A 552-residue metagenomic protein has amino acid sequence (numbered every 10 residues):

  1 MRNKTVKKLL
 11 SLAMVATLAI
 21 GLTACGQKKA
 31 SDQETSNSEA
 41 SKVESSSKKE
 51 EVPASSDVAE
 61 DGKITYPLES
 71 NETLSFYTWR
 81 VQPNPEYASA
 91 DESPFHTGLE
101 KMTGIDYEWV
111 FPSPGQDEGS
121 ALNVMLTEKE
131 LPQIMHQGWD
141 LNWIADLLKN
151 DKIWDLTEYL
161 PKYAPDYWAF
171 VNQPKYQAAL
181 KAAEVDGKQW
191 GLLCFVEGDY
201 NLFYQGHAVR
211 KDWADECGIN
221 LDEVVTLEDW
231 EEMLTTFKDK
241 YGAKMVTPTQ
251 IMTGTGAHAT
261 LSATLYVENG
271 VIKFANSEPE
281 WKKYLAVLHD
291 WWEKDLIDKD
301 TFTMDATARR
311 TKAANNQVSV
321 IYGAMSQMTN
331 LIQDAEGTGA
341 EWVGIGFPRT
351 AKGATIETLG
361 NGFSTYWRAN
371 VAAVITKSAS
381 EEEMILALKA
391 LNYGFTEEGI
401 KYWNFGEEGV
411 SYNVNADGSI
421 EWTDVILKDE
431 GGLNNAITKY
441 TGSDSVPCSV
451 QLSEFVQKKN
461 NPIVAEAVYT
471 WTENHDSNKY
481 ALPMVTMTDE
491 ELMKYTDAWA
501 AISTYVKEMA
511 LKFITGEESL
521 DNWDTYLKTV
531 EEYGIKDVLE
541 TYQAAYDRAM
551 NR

Functional and structural regions predicted by a protein language model:
R2-L12: Bacterial N-terminal signal peptides that target proteins for export
S11, G26-L227, I272-N276, E382 (+1 more regions): Conserved N-terminal structural module of periplasmic/extracytoplasmic solute-binding proteins
G21-A24: C-terminal motif of bacterial Sec signal peptides marking the signal peptidase cleavage site
E60, E72, W79, K389 (+2 more regions): Conserved small-residue motifs centered on glycine
I64-L68, D155-K175, N220, T264-P279 (+4 more regions): Short, solvent-exposed loop/beta-turn-alpha elements that line the ligand-binding surface or hinge of extracytoplasmic
P132-H136, S319-A324: Paired acidic/hydrophobic, glycine-rich loop segments that form the ligand-binding mouth/hinge of periplasmic-binding
A145-Y159, L331-G360: Ligand-binding "clamshell"
T157, E184-G254, V267-Q317, I321-G323 (+6 more regions): Helix-loop-helix "hinge/cap" segment bordering the ligand-binding cleft or interdomain interface
